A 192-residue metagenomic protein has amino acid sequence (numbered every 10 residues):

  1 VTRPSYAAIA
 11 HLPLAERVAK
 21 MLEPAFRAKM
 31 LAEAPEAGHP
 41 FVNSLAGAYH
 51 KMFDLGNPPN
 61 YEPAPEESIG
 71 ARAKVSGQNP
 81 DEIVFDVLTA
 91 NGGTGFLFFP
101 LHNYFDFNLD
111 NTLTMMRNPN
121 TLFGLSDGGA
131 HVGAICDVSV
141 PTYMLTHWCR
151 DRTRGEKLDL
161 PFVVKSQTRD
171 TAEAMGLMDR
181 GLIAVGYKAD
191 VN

Functional and structural regions predicted by a protein language model:
V1-K157: Active-site neighborhoods of metal-dependent hydrolases
R72, K165, N192: Functionally constrained cores in energy, signaling, and assembly domains
A90, L145, R152-T153, L158-L160 (+3 more regions): Amphipathic alpha-helical
F96-D106, T112, D159-F162, A172-N192: Acidic, glycine-enriched loop/beta-strand segments at the rims of small-molecule binding/catalytic pockets
